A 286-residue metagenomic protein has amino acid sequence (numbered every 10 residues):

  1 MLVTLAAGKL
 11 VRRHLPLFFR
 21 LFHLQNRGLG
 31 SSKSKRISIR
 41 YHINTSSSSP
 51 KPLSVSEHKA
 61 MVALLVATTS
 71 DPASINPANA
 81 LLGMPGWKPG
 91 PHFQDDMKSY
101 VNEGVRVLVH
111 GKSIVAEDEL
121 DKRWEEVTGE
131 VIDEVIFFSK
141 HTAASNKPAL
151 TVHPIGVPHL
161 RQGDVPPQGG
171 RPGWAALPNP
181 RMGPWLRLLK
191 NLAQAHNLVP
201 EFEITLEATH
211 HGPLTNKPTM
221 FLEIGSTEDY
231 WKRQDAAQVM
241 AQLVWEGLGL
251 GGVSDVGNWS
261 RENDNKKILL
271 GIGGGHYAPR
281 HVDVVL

Functional and structural regions predicted by a protein language model:
M1-V11, L15-L24, G28-L29: Terminal signal-anchor or tail-anchor transmembrane helices that tether membrane-associated enzymes to cellular
G8, R36-N216, T227-E228, Q234-Q238 (+2 more regions): N-terminal catalytic or cofactor-binding beta/alpha core of small enzyme domains
F19, S31, S46-S49: N-terminal compositionally biased or targeting/leader segments
L29, S34-R36: Low-complexity, intrinsically disordered Ser/Thr/Pro- and acidic-rich segments
